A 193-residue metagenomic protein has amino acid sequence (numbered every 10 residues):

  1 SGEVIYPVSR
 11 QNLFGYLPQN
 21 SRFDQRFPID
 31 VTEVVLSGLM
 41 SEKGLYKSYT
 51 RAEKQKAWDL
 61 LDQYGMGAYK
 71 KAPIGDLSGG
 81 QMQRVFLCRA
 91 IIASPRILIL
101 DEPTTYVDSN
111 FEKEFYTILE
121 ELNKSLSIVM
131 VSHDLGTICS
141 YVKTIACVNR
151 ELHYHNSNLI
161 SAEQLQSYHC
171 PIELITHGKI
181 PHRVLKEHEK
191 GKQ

Functional and structural regions predicted by a protein language model:
L36, T50-Y69: Conserved ABC ATPase "signature" region
P73-L77, Q81: Conserved ABC ATPase signature
L87-C88, F115: Hydrophobic anchor residue at the start of the ABC signature
L98-E102, V107: Catalytic Walker B motif of ABC-type/P-loop ATPase nucleotide-binding domains
E112-K124: Helical segment within the ABC ATPase nucleotide-binding domain
K143-L159: H-loop (His-switch) and adjacent beta-strand-loop-beta switch element of ABC-type ATPase nucleotide-binding domains
L159-Q193: ABC ATPase nucleotide-binding domains
